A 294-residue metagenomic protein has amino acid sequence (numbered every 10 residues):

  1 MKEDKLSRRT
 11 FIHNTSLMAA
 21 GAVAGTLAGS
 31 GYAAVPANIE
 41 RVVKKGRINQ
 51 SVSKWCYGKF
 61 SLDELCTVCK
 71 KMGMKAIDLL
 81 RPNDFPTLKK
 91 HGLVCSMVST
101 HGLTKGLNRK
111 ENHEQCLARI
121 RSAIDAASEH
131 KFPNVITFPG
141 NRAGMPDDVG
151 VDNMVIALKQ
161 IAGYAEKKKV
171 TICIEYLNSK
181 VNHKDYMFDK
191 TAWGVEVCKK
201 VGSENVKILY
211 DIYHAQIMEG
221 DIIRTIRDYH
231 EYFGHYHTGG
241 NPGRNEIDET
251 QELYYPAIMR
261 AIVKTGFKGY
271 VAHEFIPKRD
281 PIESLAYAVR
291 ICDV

Functional and structural regions predicted by a protein language model:
K2-N49, K54-K70, F132-P133, F188-Y210 (+1 more regions): Histidine-acidic metal/acid-base catalytic patches
H13-G25, V42, G106-K207, I217: Active-site acidic/histidine proton-transfer and metal-coordination neighborhood in alpha/beta enzyme cores
C56-G58, R81-N83, H101-L103, N141-A143 (+4 more regions): Active-site-proximal loop/turn and secondary-structure-junction residues that shape catalytic pockets, frequently
L65-F85: Catalytic domains of carbohydrate-active enzymes, especially glycoside hydrolases
D78, M97-S99, I136, C173 (+2 more regions): Conserved beta-strand positions in the central sheet of alpha/beta enzyme cores
P86-S99, M154, V170: Short acidic, glycine/proline-enriched helix-loop-strand junctions
